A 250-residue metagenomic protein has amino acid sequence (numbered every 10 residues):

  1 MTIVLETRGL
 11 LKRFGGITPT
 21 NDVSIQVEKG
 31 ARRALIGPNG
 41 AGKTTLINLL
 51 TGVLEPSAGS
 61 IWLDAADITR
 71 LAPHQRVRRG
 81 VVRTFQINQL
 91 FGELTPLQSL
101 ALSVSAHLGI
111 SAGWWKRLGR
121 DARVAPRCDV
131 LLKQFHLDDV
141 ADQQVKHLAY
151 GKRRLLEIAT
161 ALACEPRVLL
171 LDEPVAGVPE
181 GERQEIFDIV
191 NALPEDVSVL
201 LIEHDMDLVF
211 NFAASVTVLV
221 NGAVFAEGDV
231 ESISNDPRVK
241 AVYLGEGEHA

Functional and structural regions predicted by a protein language model:
T2-A250: Glycine-rich phosphate-binding loops of nucleotide-dependent enzymes
